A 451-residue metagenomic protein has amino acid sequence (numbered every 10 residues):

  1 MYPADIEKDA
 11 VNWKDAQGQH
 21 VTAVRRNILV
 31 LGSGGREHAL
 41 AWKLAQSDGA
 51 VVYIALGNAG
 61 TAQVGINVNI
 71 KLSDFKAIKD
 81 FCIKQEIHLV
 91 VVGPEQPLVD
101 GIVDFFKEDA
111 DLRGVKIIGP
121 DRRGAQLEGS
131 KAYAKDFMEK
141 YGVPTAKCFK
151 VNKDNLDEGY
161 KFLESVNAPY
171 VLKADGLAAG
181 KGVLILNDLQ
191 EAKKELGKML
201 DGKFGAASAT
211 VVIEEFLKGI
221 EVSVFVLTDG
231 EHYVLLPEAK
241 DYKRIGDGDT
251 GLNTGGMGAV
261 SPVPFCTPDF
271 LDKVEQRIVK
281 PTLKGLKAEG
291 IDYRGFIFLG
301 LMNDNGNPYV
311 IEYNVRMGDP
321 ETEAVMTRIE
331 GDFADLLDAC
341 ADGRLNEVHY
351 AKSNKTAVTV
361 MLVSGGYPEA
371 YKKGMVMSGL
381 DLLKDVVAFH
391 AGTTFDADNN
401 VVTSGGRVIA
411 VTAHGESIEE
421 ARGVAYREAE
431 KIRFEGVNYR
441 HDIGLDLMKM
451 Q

Functional and structural regions predicted by a protein language model:
Y2-P120: ATP-binding N-terminal substructure of ATP-dependent carboxylate-amine bond-forming enzymes
G18, L29-V30, G114-V115, G129-V211 (+1 more regions): Active-site nucleotide/adenylate-binding loops and adjacent lid/helix of ATP-dependent enzymes
H20-A23, A45-Q46, G60-A62, A110 (+14 more regions): Solvent-exposed alpha-helices and their adjacent loops that cap or buttress functional pockets in soluble metabolic
A77, E158-G159, E191-K194, E369-Y371 (+1 more regions): Short, conserved charged micro-motifs
G182-T322: Internal nucleotide-binding/catalytic subdomain
E275-I297, N314-D385, D396: Active-site "cap" helix and flanking loop/linker of ATP-utilizing ligase/carboxylase catalytic domains
T393-D398, V402-Q451: Generic C-terminus detector
